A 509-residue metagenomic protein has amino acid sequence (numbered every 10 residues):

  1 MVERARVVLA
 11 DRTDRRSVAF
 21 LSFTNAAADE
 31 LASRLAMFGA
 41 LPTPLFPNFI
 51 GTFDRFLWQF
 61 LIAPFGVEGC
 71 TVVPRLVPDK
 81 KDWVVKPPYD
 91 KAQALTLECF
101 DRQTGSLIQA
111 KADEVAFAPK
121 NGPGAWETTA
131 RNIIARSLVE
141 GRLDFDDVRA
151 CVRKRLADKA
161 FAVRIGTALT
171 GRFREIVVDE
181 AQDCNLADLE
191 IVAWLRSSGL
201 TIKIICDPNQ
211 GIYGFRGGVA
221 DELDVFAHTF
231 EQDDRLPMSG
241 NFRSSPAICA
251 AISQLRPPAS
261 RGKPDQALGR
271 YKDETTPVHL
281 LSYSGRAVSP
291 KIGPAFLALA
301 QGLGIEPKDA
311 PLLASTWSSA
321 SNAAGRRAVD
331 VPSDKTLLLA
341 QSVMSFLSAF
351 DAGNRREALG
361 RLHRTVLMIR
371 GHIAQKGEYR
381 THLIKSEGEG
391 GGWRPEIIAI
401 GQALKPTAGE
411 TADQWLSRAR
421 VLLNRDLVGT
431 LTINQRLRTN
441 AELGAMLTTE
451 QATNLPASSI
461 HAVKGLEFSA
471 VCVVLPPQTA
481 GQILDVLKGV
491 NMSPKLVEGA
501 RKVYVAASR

Functional and structural regions predicted by a protein language model:
M1, S17, K86-E175, L186-A187 (+3 more regions): Accessory N-terminal region flanking or inserted into the helicase ATPase core in nucleic-acid motor proteins
M1-E68, S458, V463-K464, C472-V473 (+1 more regions): P-loop NTPase Walker
E68-G141, L367-L416: Coupling/switch/interface segments within P-loop NTPase motor domains and analogous charged loops in nucleic-acid
E180, D207: Walker B catalytic acidic pair
I212-G214, F226-Q266: Conserved coupling/interface region of RecA-like P-loop/ASCE motor cores
D233-G240, R261-A298, G302-A310: Inter-lobe coupling/hinge region of RecA-like P-loop helicase motors
Y283-L431: Conserved helicase/translocase motor-coupling segment
R361-S508: Conserved helicase C-terminal RecA-like lobe
